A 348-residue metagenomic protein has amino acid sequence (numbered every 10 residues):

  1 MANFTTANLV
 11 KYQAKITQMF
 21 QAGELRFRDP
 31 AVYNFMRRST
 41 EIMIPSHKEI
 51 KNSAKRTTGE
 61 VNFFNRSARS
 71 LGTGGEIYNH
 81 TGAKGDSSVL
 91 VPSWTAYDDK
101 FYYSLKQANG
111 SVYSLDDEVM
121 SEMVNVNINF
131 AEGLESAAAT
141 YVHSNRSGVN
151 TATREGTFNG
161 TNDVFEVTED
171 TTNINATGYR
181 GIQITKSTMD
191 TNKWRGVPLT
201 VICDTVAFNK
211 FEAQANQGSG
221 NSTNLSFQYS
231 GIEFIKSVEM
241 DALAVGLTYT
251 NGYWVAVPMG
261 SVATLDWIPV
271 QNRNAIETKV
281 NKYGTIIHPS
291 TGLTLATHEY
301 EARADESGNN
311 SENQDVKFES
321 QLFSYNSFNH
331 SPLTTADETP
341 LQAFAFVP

Functional and structural regions predicted by a protein language model:
M1, I42-I44, K48-R66, F158-T185 (+2 more regions): Basic/polar low-complexity intrinsically disordered segments
M1-S46, P348: N-terminal alpha-helical "arm" segments
A2-F4, E155, N159-A176, E212-P348: Sequence/fold signature of self-assembling virion shell proteins
Q21, R28-A31, M36, N127 (+4 more regions): Hydrophobic/aromatic-lined pockets within catalytic cores
F27-D99: Assembly/oligomerization interface modules of large self-assembling protein complexes
D98-M123, S320-T334: Short acidic, glycine/Ser/Thr-rich loop/turn "cap" segments at secondary-structure junctions
Q107-T188, F346-V347: Alpha-helical scaffold segments that mediate packing/assembly in large oligomeric complexes
V112, G178-G218, S222: Structured, hydrophobic secondary-structure cores that serve as assembly/anchoring elements
